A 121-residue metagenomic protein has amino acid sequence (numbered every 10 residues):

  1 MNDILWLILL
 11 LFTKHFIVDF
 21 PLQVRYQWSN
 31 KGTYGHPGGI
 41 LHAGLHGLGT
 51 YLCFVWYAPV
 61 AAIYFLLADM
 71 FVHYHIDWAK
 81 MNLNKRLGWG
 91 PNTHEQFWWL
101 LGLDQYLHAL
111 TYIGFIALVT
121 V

Functional and structural regions predicted by a protein language model:
M1-V121: Hydrophobic alpha-helical transmembrane segments
